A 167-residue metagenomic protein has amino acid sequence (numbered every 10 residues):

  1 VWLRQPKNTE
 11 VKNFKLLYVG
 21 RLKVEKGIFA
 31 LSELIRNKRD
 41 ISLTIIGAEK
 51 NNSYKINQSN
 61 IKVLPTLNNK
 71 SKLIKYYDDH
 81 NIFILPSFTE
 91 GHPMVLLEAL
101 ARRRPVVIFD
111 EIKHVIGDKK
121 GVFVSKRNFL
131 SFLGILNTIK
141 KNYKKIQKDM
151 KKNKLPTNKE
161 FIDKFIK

Functional and structural regions predicted by a protein language model:
V1-N13, Y54: Acidic anion/phosphate-binding donor-loop and adjacent secondary structure in glycosyltransferase catalytic cores
F14, R21-N37: A conserved mid-protein helix/loop that constitutes part of the nucleotide-sugar donor-binding site
S53-L67: Nucleotide-activated donor-binding/catalytic signature segment of Leloir-type glycosyltransferases, i.e., the conserved
I74-H80: Short alpha-helical donor nucleotide-sugar binding micro-motif in glycosyltransferases
F88: Aromatic "clamp/platform" in nucleotide-sugar-dependent glycosyltransferases that forms part of the donor/acceptor
A101, P105-I108: Short hydrophobic beta-strand element within catalytic cores of glycosyltransferases and related nucleotide-activated
G121-L130, N137-Y143: Conserved acidic donor-binding segment of nucleotide-sugar-dependent glycosyltransferases
K141-K167: A charged, aromatic-enriched C-terminal amphipathic alpha-helix characteristic of glycosyltransferases across folds
